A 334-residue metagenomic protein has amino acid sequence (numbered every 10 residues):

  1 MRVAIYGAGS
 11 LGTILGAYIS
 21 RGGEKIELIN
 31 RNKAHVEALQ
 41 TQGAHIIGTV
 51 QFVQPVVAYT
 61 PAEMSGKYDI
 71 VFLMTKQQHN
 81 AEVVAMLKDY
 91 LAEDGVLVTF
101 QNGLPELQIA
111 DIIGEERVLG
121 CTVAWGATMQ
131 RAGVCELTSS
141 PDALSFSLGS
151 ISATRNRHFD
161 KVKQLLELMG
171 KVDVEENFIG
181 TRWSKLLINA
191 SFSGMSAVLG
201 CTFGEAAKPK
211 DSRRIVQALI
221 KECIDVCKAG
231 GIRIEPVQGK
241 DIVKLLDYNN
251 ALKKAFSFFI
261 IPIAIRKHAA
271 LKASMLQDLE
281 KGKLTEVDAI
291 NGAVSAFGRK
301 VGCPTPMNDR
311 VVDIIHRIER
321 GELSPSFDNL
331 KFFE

Functional and structural regions predicted by a protein language model:
M1, D69, L144: Nucleotide donor/acceptor-binding cores
M1-Q51: NAD(P)+-binding Rossmann beta1-loop-alpha1 motif at the extreme N-terminus of oxidoreductases
I5, I29, L73, T99-F100 (+2 more regions): Active-site-adjacent beta-strand anchor residues
A34-A38, E106-Q108, N156-H158: Short, charged/polar "capping" segments at the starts of alpha-helices and the immediately preceding loops
Q51-E136: Rossmann-like NAD(P)(H) cofactor-binding subdomain of soluble oxidoreductases
D89-Y90, I112-R117, V134-K240: Internal alpha-helical scaffold of NAD(P)-dependent oxidoreductase catalytic cores
Q217-E334: NAD(P)-dependent Rossmann-like dehydrogenase/reductase catalytic/cofactor-binding core
